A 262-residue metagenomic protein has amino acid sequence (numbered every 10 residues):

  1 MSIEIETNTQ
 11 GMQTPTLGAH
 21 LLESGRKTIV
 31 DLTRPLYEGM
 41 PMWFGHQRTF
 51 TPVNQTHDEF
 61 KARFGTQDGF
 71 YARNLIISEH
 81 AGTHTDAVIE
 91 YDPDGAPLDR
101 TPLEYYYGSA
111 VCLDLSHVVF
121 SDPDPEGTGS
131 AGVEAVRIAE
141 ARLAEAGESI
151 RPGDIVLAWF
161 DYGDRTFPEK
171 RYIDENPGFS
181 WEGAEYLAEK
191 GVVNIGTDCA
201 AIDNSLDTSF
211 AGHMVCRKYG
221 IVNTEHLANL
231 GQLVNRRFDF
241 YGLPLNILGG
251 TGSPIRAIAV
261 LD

Functional and structural regions predicted by a protein language model:
S2-D262: Active-/binding-site microenvironments in catalytic and ligand-binding cores
